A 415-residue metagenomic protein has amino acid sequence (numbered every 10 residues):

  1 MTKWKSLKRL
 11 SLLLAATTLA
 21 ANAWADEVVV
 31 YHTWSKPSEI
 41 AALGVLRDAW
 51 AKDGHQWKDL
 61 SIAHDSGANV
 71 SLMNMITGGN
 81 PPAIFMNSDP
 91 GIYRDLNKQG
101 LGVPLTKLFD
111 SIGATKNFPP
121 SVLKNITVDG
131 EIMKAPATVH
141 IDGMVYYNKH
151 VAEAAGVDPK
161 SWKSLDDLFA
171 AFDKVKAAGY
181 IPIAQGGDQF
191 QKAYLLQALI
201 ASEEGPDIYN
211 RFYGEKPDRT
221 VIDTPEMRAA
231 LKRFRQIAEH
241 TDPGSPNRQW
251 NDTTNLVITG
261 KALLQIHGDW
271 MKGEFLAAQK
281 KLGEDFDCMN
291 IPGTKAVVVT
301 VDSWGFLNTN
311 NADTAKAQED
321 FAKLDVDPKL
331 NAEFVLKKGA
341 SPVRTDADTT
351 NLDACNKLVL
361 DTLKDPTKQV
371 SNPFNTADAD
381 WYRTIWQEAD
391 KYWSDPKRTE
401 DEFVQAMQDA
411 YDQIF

Functional and structural regions predicted by a protein language model:
D26, D48, K52-D53, E153 (+2 more regions): Extracytoplasmic/periplasmic substrate-recognition and gating elements
V28-V29, V45, A49-T127, H150-G156 (+4 more regions): Extracytoplasmic "Venus flytrap"/periplasmic binding protein-like
T33, L195-A201, K232-D313: Extracytoplasmic/periplasmic substrate-binding proteins
A49-K52, T77, E153, K364-F415: Conserved C-terminal helix/tail region of periplasmic/extracytoplasmic solute-binding proteins
S88-G143, L195, A201, G283 (+3 more regions): Hinge/lid segment of periplasmic solute-binding proteins
F118, E284-M289, V335-Q387, K391: Long, aromatic- and glycine/proline-rich binding clefts that accommodate carbohydrate-like moieties
E131-A137, F169-R219, A262: Extracytoplasmic/periplasmic solute-binding protein
F172-K174, E215-P246: Glycine-centered hinge/linker elements that transmit conformational signals in sensory and ligand-binding systems
